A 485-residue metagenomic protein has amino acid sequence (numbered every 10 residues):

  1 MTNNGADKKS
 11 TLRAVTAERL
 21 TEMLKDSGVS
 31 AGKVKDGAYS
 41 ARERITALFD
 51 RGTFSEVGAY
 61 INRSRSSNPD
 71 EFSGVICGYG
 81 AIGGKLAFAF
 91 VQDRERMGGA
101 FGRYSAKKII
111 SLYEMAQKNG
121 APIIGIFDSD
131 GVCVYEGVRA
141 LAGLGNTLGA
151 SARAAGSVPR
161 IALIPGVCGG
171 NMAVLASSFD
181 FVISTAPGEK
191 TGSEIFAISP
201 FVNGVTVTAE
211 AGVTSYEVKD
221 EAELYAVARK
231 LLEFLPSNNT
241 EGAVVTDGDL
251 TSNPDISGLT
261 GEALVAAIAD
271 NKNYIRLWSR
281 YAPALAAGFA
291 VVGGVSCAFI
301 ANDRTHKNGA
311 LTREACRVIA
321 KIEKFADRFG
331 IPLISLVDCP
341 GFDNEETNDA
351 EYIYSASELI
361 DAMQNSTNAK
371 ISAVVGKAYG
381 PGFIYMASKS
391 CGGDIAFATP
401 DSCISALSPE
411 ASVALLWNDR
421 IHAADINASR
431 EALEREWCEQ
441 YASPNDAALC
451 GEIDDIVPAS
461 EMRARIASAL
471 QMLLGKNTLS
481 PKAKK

Functional and structural regions predicted by a protein language model:
M1-K485: Ligand-binding clefts of soluble mixed alpha/beta catalytic domains
